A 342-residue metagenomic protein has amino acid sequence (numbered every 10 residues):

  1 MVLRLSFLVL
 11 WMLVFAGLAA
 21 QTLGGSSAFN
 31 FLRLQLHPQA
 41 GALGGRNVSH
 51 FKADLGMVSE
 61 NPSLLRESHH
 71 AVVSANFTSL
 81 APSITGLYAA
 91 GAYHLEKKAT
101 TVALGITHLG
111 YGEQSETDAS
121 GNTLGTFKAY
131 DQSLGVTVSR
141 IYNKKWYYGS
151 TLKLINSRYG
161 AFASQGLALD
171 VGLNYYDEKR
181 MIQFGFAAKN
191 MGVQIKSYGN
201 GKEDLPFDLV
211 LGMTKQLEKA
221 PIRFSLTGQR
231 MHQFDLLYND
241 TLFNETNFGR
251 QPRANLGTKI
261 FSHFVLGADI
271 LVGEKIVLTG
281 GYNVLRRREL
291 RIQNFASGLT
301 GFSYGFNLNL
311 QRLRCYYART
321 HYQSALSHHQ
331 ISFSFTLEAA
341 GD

Functional and structural regions predicted by a protein language model:
M1-L5, K144: Positively charged n-region of N-terminal signal peptides that target proteins for export
R4, L8, T22-G24: Short linear sequence motifs
S6-G17: Bacterial N-terminal signal peptides
Q21-D342: Subset of outer-membrane beta-barrel
